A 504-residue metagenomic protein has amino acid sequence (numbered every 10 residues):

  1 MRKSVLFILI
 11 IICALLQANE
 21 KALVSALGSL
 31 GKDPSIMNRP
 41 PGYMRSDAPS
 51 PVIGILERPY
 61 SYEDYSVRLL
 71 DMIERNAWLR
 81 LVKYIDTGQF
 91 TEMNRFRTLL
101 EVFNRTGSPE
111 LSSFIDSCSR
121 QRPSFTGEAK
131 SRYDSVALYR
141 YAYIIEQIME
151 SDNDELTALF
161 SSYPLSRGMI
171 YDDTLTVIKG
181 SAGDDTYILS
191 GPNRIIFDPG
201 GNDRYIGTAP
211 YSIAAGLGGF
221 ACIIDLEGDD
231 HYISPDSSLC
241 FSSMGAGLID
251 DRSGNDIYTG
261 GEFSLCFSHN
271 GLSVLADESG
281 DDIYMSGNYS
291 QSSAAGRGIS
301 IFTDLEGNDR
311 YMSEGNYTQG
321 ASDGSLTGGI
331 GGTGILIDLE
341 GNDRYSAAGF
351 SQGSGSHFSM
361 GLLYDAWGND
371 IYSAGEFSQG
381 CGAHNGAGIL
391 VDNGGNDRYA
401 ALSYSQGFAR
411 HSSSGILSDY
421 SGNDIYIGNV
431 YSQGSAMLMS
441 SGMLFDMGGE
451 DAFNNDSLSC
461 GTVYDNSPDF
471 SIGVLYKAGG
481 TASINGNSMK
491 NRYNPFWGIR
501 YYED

Functional and structural regions predicted by a protein language model:
R2-I8, C13-A182: Terminal non-domain segments
I144-G218, C222-D225, D229, S237 (+2 more regions): N-terminal segments that cap or nucleate solenoid repeat domains
L175, G183-T186, N193, G201-Y205 (+21 more regions): Extracellular beta-strand scaffolds
L175-S181, N193-G200, A215-E227, S243-S253 (+9 more regions): Well-ordered beta-strand segments characteristic of repetitive beta-sheet solenoids
D323-S325: Outer-membrane beta-barrel domain signature
I484-E503: In a subset of proteins, long, contiguous C-terminal domains/tails are tracked
